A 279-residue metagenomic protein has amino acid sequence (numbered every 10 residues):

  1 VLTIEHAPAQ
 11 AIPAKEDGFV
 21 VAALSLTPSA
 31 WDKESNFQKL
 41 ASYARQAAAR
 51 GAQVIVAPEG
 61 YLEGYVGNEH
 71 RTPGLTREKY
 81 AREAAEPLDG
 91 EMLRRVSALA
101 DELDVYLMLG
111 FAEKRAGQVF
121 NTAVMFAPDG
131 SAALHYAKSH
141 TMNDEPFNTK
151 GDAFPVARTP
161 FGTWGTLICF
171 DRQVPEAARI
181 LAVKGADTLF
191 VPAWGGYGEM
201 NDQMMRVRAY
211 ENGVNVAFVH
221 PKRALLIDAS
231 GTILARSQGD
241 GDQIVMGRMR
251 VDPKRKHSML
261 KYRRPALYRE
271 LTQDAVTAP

Functional and structural regions predicted by a protein language model:
I4-P8, P13-A48, V54, G60-Y65: N-terminal, active-site-proximal structural segment of metallo-dependent hydrolase catalytic domains
I12-V21, V156-G165, T188: Beta-strand-turn-beta hairpins that frame and shape the catalytic cleft of phosphate-ester-processing enzymes
V20, M108, T122, A153 (+2 more regions): Conserved beta-strand and immediately adjacent loop positions that scaffold enzyme active sites
T27-A30, Y61-G64, K114-A116, M142-N143 (+3 more regions): Solvent-exposed loop/turn segments at secondary-structure junctions within structured extracellular/periplasmic domains
K33, S42-P128, R179, G198-Y210: Cys-nucleophile CN-hydrolase/nitrilase-fold catalytic domain and related Cys-dependent amidase chemistry that acts on
A85-Y106, T163, C169-R248: CN hydrolase (nitrilase-like) catalytic-core segments centered on the catalytic cysteine and neighboring Lys/Glu
R94, A98, K114-K184, Q203 (+5 more regions): Active-site catalytic loop in hydrolytic enzyme cores
